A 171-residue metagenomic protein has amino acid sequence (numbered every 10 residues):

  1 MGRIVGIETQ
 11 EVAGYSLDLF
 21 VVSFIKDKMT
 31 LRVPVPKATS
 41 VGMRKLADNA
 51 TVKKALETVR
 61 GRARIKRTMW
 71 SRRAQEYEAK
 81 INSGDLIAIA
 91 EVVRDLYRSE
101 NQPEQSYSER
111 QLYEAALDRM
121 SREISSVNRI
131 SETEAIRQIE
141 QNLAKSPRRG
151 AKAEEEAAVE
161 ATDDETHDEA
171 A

Functional and structural regions predicted by a protein language model:
M1-M43: A positional/architectural concept
R44-A171: Charge/polar-rich, low-complexity and marginally structured segments
